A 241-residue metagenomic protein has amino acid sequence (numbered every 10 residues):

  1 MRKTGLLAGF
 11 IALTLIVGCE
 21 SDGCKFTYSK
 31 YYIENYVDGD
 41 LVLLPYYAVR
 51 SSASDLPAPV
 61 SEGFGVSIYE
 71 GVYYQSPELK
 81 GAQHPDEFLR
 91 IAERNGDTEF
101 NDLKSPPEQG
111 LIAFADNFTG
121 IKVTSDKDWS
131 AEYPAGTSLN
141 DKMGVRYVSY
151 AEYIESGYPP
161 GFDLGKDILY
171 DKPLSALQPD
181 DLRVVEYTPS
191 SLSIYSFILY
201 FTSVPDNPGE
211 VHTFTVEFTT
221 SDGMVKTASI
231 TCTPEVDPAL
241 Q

Functional and structural regions predicted by a protein language model:
M1-G5: Positively charged n-region of N-terminal signal peptides that target proteins for export
L6-F10: Sec-dependent N-terminal signal peptides
L15-G18: C-terminal motif of bacterial Sec signal peptides marking the signal peptidase cleavage site
E20-Q241: Non-catalytic macromolecular-recognition regions in eukaryotic signaling proteins
